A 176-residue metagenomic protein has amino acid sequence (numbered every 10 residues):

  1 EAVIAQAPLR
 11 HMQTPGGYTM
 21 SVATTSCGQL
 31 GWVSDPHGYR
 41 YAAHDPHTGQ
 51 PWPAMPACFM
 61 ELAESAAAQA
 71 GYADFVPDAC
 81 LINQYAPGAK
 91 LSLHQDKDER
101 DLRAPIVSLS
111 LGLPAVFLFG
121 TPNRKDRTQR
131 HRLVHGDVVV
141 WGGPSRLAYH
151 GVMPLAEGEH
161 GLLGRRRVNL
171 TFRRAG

Functional and structural regions predicted by a protein language model:
E1-G176: Non-heme Fe(II) oxygenase metal-center motifs and adjacent flexible, charged/small-residue loops
